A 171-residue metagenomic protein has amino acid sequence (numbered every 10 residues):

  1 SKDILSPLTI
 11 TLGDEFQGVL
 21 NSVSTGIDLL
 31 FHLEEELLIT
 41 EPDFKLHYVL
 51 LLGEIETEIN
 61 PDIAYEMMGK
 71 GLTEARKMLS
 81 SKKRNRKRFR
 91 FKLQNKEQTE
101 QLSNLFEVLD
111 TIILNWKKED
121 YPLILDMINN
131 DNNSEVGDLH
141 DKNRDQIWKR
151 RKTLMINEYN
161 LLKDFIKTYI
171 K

Functional and structural regions predicted by a protein language model:
S1-R76: DNA-contacting interfaces and partner/effector-binding or oligomerization modules in DNA-centric proteins
M68-K96: Catalytic/regulatory signature loops of cyclic-dinucleotide turnover enzymes and related class III nucleotidyl cyclases
E100-I112: Short, Lys/Arg-enriched N-terminal segment that forms or immediately precedes the first helix of a structured domain
I113-D120: Short helix-coil-helix linker/hinge
I124-N130: Short helix-to-turn junction characteristic of helix-turn-helix DNA-binding domains, especially the helix
N132-D141, I147: Short alpha-helical "recognition helix" segments of helix-turn-helix
W148-K149, T153: Key DNA-contacting residues within the recognition helix of helix-turn-helix
I156-T168: Short, Lys/Arg-enriched C-terminal cap helix and immediately downstream tail that follows
